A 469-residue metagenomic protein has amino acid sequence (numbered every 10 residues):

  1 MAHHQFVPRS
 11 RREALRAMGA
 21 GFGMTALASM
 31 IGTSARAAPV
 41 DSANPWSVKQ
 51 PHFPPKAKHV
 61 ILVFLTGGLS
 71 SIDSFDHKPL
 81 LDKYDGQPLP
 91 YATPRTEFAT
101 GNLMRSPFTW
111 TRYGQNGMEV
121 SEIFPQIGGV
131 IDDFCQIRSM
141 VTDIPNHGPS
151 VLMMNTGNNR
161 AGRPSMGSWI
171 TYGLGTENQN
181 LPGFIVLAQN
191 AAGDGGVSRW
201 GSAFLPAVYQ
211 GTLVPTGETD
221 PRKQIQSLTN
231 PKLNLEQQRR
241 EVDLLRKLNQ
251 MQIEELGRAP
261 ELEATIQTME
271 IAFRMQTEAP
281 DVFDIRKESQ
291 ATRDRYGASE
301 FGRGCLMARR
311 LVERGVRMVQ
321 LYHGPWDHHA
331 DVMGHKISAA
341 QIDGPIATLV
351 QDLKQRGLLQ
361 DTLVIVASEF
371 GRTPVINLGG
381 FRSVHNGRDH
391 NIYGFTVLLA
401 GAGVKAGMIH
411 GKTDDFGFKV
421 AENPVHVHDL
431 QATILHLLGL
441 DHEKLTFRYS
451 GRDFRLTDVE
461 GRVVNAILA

Functional and structural regions predicted by a protein language model:
M1-A469: Ligand-binding pockets and gating/stacking loops
